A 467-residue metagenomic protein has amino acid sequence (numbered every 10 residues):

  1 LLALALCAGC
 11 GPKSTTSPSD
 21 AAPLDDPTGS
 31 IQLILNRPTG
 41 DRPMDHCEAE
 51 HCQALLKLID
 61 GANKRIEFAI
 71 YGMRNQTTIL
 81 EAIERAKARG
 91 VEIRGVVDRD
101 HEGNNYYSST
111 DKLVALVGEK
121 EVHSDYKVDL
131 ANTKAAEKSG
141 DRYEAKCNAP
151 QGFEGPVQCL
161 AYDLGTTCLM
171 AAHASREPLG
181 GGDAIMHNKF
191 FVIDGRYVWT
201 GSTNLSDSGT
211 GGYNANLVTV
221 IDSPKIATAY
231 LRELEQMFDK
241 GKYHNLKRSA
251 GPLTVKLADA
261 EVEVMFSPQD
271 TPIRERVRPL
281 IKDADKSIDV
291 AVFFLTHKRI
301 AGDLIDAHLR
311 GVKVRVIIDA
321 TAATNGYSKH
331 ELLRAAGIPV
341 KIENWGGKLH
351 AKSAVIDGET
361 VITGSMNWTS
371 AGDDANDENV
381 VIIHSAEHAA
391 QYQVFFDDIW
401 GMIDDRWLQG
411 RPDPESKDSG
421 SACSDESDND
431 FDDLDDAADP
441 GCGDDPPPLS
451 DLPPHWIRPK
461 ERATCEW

Functional and structural regions predicted by a protein language model:
L1-A8: Bacterial N-terminal signal peptides
C10-K13: Bacterial signal peptide processing site
T16-D20: Intrinsically disordered, low-complexity serine/threonine-rich repeat tracts
A22-A62, G72-K282, R310-T360, G364-A386: HKD-type phospholipase D/PLD-like phosphodiesterase module
D285, V292-L295: Long, repeat-rich segments with strong aromatic
E359-V361, M366-E415, R458-W467: Long, C-terminal catalytic modules of enzymes
D413-W467: Extracellular calcium-associated, cysteine-rich motifs in secreted modular proteins
